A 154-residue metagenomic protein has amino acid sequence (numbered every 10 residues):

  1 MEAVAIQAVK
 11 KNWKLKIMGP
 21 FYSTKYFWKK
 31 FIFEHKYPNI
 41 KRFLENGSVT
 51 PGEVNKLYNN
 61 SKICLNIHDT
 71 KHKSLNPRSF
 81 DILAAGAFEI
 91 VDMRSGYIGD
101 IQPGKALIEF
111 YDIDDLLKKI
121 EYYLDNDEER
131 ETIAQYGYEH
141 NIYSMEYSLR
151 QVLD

Functional and structural regions predicted by a protein language model:
M1-F80, A84-P103: Nucleotide-sugar donor-binding catalytic core of glycosyltransferases
I82, L107, G137: Hydrophobic, well-ordered secondary-structure elements that form the walls of internal hydrophobic environments
I101-Q102, I120, A134: Short, flexible helix/strand-to-coil boundary loops that buttress conserved ligand/catalytic motifs in alpha/beta
A106-I113, Y123-D127: Conserved acidic donor-binding segment of nucleotide-sugar-dependent glycosyltransferases
E129-Y143: A short, well-ordered alpha-helix in the C-terminal region of glycosyltransferases
M145-D154: C-terminal alpha-helical cap of glycosyltransferases
